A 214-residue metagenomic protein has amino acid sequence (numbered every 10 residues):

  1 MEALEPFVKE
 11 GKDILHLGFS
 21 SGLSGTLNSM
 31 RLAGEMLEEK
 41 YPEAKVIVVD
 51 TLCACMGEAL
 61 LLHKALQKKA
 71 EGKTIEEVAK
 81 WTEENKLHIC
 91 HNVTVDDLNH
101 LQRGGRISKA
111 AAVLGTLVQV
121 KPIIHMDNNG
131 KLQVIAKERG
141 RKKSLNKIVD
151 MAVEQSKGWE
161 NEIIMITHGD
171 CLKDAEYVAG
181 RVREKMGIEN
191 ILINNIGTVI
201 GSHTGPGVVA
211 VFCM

Functional and structural regions predicted by a protein language model:
M1-M30, M36-E39: Class I S-adenosyl-L-methionine
G18, I47-V48: A glycine-rich beta-strand to alpha-helix segment that forms a phosphate/ribose-binding loop at ligand/cofactor sites
L23-T26, M30-M36, Y41-I47, C53-H63 (+1 more regions): Mixed-charge interfacial surface used for oligomerization/domain docking and macromolecular partner engagement
